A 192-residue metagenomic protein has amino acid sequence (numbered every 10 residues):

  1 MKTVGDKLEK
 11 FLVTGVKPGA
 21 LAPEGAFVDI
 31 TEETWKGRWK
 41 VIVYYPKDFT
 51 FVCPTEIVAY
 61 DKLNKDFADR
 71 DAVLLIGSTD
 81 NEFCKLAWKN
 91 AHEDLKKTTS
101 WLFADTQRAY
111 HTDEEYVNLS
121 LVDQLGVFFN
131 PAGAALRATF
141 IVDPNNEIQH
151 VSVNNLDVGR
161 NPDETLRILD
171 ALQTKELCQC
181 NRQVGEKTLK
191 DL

Functional and structural regions predicted by a protein language model:
M1-L192: Chalcogenol-based redox active-site neighborhoods
